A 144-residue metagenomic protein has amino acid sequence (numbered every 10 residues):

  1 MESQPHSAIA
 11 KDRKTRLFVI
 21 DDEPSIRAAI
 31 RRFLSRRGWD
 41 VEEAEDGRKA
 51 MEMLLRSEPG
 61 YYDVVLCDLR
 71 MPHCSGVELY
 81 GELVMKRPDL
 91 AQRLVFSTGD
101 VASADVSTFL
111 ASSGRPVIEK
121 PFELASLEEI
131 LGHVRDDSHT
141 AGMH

Functional and structural regions predicted by a protein language model:
M1-F18, P24, A28-R31, L55 (+5 more regions): Non-catalytic signal-transmission and effector/linker regions of two-component phosphorelay proteins
R16, D40, Y61-D63, R93: Structural signature of beta-strand start/N-cap positions in the alpha/beta core of ABC transporter nucleotide-binding
R27, P72-H73, A102: The feature encodes the CheY-like receiver
E43-V64: Acidic, metal-coordinating helix/loop segments flanking the phosphotransfer/catalytic sites of two-component signaling
E45-K49, S75-G81: Acidic catalytic/metal-coordinating carboxylates
D68: Active-site residues of response regulator receiver
V95-T98: Hydrophobic/aromatic residues positioned on beta-strands within the core alpha/beta folds
